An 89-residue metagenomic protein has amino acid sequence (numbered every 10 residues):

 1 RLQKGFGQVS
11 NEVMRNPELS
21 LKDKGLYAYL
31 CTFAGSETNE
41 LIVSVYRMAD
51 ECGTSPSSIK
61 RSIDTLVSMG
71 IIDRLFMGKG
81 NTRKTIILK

Functional and structural regions predicted by a protein language model:
R1-E12: Long, low-complexity, charged/polar intrinsically disordered regions in eukaryotic proteins
F6, D23-Y27: Short, leucine-enriched amphipathic alpha-helices that occur as contiguous helical runs
V13-K24, T32-L88: Winged helix-turn-helix DNA-binding recognition segment
